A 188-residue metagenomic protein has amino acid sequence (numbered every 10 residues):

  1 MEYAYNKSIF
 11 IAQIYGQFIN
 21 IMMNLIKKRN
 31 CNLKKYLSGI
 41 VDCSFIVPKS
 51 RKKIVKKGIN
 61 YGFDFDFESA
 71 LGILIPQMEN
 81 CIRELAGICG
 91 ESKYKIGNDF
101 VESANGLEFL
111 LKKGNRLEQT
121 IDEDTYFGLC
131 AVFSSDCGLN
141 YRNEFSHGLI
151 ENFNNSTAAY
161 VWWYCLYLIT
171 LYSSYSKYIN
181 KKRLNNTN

Functional and structural regions predicted by a protein language model:
M1-E68, N188: Charged alpha-helical initiation segments
D42-I46, D64, F109-N143: Short, mixed-charge amphipathic alpha-helical segments
F45-K52, I73, M78-G87, Y178: Extended, charge-rich low-complexity regions and/or helical-solenoid scaffolds
I54-G58, I73, C81, G128 (+2 more regions): Short, hydrophobic/aromatic alpha-helical segments in well-folded domains
F67-I75, R83-E102: Short acidic alpha-helical/loop segments enriched in Asp/Glu that coordinate divalent cations
I75-N80, Y94, Y160-L168: Amphipathic alpha-helical scaffolding segments
S92, I96-E118: Acidic, Ser/Thr-rich peripheral helices and adjacent loops at domain boundaries
F127-N188: Charge-enriched, short contiguous segments at helix-coil
